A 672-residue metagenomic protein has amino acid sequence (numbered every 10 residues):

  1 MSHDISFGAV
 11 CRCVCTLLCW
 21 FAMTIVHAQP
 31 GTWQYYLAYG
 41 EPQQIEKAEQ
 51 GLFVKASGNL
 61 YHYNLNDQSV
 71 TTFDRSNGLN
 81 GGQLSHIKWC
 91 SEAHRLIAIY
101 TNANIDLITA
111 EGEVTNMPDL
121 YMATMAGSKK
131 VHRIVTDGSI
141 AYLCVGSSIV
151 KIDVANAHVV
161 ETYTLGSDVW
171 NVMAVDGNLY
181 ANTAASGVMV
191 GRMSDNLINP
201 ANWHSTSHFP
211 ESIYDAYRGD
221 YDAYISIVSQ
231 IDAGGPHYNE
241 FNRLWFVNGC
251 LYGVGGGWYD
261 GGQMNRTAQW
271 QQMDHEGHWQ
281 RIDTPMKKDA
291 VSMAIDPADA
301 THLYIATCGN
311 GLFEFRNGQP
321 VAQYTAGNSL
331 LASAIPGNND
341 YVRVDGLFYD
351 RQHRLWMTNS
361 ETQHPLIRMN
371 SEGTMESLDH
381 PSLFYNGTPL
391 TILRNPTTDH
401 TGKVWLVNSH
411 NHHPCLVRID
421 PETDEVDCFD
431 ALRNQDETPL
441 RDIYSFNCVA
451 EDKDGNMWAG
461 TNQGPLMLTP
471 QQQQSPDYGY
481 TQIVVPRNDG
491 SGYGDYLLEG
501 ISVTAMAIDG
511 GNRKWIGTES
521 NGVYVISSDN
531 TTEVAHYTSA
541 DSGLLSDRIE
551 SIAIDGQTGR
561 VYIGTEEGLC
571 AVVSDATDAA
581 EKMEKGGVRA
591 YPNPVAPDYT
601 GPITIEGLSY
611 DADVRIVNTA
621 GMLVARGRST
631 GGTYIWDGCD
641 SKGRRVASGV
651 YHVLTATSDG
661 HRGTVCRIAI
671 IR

Functional and structural regions predicted by a protein language model:
M1-W33, W356, W405: Bacterial Sec-dependent N-terminal signal peptides
I25-V588, L623, L654: Carboxylate-rich, polar loop motifs that coordinate divalent cations or form catalytic acidic clusters
G81, Y610, A647-S648: Surface-exposed loops/turns
K582-R615, T633-W636: Glycine-centered coil/turn sites that cap beta-strands in beta-rich domains
V614-V624, Y651: Short, glycine-anchored, charge-dense loop/turn motifs used at functional sites
L623-V646, T657-H661: Glycine-centered tight-turn motifs at strand-turn-strand junctions
H652-R672: C-terminal tail/sorting-segment detector
